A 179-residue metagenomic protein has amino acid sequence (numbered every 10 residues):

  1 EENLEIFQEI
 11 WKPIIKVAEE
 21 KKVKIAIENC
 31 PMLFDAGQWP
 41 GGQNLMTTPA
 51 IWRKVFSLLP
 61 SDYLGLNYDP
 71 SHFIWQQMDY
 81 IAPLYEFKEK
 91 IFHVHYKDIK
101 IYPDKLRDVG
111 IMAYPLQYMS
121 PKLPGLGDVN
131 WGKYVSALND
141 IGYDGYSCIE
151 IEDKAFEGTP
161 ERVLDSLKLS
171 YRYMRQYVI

Functional and structural regions predicted by a protein language model:
E1, N29-Q43, A155-F156: Active-site-proximal beta-alpha loop/turn segments in soluble metabolic enzymes
E2-I10, V129-N130: Glycine-rich anion/phosphate-binding loops
I6, N44-T47: Short, contiguous, pocket-lining structural segments that sit at or immediately flank catalytic/ligand-binding sites
I6-W11, A18-K21, E28: Extended hydrophobic/aromatic-rich secondary-structure runs
K12-P13, E20, K24, G37-Q38 (+1 more regions): Histidine-acidic metal/acid-base catalytic patches
